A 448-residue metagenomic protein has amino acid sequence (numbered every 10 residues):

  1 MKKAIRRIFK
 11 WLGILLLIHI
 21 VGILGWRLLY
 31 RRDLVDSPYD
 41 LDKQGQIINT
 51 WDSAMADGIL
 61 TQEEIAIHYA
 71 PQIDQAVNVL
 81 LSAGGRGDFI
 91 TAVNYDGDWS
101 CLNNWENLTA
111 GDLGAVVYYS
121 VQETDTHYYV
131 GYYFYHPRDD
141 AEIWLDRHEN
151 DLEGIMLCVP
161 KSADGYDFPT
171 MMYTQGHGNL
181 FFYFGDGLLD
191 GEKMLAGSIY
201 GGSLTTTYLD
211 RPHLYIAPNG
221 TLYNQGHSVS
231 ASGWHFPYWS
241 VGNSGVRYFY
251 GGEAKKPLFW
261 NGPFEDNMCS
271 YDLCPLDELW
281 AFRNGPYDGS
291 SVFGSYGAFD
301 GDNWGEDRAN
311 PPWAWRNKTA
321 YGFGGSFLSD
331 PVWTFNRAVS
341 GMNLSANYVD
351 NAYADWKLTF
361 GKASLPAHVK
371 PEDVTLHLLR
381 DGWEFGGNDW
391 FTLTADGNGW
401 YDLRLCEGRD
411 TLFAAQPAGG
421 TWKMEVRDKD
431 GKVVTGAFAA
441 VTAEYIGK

Functional and structural regions predicted by a protein language model:
M1-I18: N-terminal Sec-pathway targeting helices
H19-V35: Membrane-interface motif at the C-terminal end of an N-terminal transmembrane signal
R31-Q122, Y321: Solvent-exposed N-terminal domain segments of exported/luminal and surface proteins
D33-Y39, H68-A70, T124-H127, W144-G154 (+1 more regions): Domain-length functional cores that host ligand/cofactor binding and catalytic or interaction surfaces in mature
F89-T170: Short N-terminal edge-element motif at the start of the domain
G386-G399: Solvent-exposed serine/threonine-rich low-complexity stretches and specific carbohydrate-binding patches
G397-D410: Aromatic sugar-binding surface patches on proteins that engage polysaccharides or sugar-phosphate polymers
V433-K448: Exposed low-complexity, polar/acidic, P/S/T/G-rich flexible segments that act as propeptides, protease-susceptible
